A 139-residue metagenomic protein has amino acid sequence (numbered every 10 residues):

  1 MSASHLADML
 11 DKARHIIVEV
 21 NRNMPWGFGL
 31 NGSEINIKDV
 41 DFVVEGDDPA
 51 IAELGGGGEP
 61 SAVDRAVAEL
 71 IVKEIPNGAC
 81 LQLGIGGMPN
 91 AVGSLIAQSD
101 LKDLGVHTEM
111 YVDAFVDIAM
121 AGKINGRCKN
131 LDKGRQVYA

Functional and structural regions predicted by a protein language model:
M1-A139: Conserved phosphate- and dinucleotide-binding cores of soluble alpha/beta proteins, encompassing both enzyme active
